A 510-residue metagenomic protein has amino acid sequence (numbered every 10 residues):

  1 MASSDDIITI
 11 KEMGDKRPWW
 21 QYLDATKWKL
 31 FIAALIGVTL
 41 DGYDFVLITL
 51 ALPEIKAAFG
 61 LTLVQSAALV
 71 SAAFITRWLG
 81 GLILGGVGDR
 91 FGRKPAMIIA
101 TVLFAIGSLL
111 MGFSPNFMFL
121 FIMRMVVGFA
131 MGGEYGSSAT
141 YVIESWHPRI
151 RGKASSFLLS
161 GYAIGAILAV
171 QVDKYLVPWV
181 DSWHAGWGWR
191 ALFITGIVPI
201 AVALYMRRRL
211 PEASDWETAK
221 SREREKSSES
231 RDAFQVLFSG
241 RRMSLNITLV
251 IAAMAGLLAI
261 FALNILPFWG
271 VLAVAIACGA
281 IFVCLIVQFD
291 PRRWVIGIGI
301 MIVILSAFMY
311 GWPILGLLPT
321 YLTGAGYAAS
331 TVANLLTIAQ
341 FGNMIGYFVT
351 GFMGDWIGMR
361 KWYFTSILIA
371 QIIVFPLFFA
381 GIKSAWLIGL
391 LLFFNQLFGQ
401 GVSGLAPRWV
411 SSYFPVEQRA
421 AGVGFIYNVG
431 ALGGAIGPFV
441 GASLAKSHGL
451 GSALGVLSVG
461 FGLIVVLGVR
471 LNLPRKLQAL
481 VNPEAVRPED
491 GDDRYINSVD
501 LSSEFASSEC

Functional and structural regions predicted by a protein language model:
M1-Y43, I48-L50: Cytosolic juxtamembrane N-terminal segment immediately preceding the first transmembrane helix of multi-pass
T49, R242-N343: Extracytoplasmic gate region of multi-pass secondary transporters
G60, G92, F113-F119, H147 (+2 more regions): Helix-breaking motifs and short loop linkers at transmembrane-helix boundaries and internal kinks in secondary membrane
S71-G85, T337-T350: Central cavity-lining transmembrane alpha-helices of secondary-active solute carriers, predominantly the Major
L79-F117, I357: Conserved MFS/SLC helix-loop-helix module at the cytosolic interface between two early adjacent transmembrane helices
G152-V177, P199, Y427-G437: Glycine-rich segments within core transmembrane alpha-helices of 12-TM secondary carriers
P178-I194, I265-L266, S443-G460: A membrane-interface helix-boundary motif in multi-pass transporters
A203-R208, L377, S458-R487: Multi-pass alpha-helical transporter architecture, strongest for 12-TM Major Facilitator/SLC carriers used
